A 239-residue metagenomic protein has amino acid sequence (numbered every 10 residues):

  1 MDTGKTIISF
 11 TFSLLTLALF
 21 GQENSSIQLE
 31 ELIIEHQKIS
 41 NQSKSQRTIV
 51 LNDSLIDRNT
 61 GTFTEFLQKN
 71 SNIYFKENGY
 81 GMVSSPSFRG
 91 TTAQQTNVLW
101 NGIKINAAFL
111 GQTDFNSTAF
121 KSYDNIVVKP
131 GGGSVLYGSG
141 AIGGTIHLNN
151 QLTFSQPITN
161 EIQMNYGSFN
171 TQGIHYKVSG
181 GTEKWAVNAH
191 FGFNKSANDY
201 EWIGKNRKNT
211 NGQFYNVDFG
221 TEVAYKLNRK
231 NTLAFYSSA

Functional and structural regions predicted by a protein language model:
M1-L29: Bacterial Sec-dependent N-terminal signal peptides
L29-G61, S85: N-terminal periplasmic "start-of-domain" segments of outer-membrane beta-barrel proteins
Q37, G131, N149, Q163-F169 (+2 more regions): Outer-membrane beta-barrel pore domains and translocons
F63-F66, S84-S87, L99, D114-A119 (+3 more regions): N-terminal periplasmic accessory domains that precede and gate Gram-negative outer-membrane beta-barrel machines
T64-A107: Extracytoplasmic beta-strand/coil segments of soluble accessory domains associated with Gram-negative outer-membrane
F75, I103-G131: Short acidic/polar hinge/loop motifs at secondary-structure boundaries that mediate gating or recognition
G79-Y80, G138, Y166-N170, N211-Y215 (+1 more regions): Short sequence motifs at beta-strands and strand-loop junctions characteristic of Gram-negative outer-membrane
H147, S155, G181-A239: Periplasmic-side early beta-strands and strand-to-turn transitions of outer-membrane beta-barrels
